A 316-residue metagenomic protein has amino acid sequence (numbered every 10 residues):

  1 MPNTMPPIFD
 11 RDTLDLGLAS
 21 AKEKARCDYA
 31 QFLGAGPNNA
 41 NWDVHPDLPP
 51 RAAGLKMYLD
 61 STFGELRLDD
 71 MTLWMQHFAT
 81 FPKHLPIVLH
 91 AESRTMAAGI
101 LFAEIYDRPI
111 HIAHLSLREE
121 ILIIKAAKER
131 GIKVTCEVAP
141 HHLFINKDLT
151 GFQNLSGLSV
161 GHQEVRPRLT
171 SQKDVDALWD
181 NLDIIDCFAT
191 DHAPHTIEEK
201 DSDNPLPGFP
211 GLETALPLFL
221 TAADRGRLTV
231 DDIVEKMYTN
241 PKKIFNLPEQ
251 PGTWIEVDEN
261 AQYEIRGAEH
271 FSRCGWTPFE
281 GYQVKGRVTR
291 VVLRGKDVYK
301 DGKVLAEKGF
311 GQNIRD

Functional and structural regions predicted by a protein language model:
M1-K24: Metal-associated gating/positioning segment near the N- to mid-region
P2-M5, D60, E92, L115 (+2 more regions): Short, ordered loop/turn segments at secondary-structure junctions
P2-T4, C27-N41: Active-site mouth loops of central-metabolism enzymes
Y29, L55, H90, I110 (+6 more regions): Divalent metal-coordination and catalytic microenvironments
N41-F188: Histidine/acidic residue-rich metal-binding segments in metalloenzymes
R94-A98, F102-D107, D183-V257: His/Asp/Glu-enriched, well-ordered alpha-helical/loop segment that forms or immediately abuts the divalent-metal
Q163, K200-P205, C274-P278: Short beta-alpha connecting loops at secondary-structure transitions that line or flank enzyme active sites
P251-I314: C-terminal cap of metal-dependent C-N hydrolases
